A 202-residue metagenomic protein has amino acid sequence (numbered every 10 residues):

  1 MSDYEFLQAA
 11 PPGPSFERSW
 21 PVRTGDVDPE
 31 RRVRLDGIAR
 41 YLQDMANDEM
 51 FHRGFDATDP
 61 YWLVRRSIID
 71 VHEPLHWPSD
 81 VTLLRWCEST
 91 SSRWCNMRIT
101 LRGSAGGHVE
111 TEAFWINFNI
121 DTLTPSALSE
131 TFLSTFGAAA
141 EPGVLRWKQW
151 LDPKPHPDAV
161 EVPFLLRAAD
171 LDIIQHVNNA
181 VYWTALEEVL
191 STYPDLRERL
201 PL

Functional and structural regions predicted by a protein language model:
S2-R65, E112-F114, F118-P201: Hot-dog-fold acyl-thioester-processing enzymes
I69-S104, L200-L202: Hydrophobic beta-sheet segments that form the core/acyl-binding groove of ACP/CoA-dependent acyl-chain-processing
L101-A105, P142-L145: Short, highly charged low-complexity linear segments
S104-G106, P157-D158: A short, structured loop/turn motif at beta-sheet edges
